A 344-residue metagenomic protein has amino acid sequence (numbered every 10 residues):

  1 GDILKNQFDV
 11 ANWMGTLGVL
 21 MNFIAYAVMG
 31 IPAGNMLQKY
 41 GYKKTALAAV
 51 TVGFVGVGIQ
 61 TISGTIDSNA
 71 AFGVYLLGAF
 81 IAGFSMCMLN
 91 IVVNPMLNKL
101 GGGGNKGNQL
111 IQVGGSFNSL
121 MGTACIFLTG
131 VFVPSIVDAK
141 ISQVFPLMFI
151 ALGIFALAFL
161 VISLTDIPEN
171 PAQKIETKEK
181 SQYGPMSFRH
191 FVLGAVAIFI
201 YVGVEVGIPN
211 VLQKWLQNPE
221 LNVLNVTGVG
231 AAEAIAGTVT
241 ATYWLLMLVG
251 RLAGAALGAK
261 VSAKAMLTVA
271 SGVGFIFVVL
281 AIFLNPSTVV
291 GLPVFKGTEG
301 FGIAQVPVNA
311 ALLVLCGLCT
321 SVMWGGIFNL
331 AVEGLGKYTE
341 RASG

Functional and structural regions predicted by a protein language model:
L17-M36, A241-A253: Central cavity-lining transmembrane alpha-helices of secondary-active solute carriers, predominantly the Major
V28-F72: Conserved MFS/SLC helix-loop-helix module at the cytosolic interface between two early adjacent transmembrane helices
T51-S68, V273-G302: C-terminal ends and interior cores of transmembrane alpha-helices in multi-pass membrane transporters/permeases
F72, L76-S116: Cytoplasmic helix-loop-helix junction between adjacent transmembrane helices in 12-TM secondary transporters
M88-G102, S321-T339, G344: Intracellular juxtamembrane helix-capping segments at the cytosolic ends of symmetry-related transmembrane helices
G107-D166: Helix-loop-helix hairpin linking two adjacent transmembrane segments in secondary transporters
S187-A241: Extracytoplasmic gate region of multi-pass secondary transporters
